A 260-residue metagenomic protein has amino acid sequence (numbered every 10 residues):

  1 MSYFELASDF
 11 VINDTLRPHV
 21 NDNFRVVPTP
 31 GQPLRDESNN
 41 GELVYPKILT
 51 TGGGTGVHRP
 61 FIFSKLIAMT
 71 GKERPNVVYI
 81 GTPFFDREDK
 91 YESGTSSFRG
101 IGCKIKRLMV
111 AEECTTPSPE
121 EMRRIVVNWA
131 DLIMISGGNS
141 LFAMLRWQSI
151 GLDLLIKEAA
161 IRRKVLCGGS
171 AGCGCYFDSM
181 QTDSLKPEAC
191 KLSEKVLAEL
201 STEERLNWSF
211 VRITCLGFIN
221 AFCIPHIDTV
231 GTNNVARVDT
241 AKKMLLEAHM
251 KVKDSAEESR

Functional and structural regions predicted by a protein language model:
S2, I12, S193-V196, A241: Terminal low-complexity, poorly structured segments
Y3-F142, V252-S259: Extended, subdomain-level signal for the structured scaffold at the beginning of enzyme domains
R59-I62, S118-P119, L152, S209 (+1 more regions): Amphipathic coiled-coil/heptad-repeat helices and related helical stalk/stem segments that mediate oligomerization
I67, T95, R123-R124, D153-K157 (+1 more regions): Short amphipathic alpha-helical segments and helix-helix/interface helices
T70-E73, R99-G102, L155-E158, E188-K191 (+2 more regions): Short, surface-exposed linear patches
R107-E113, N139-R146, C173-S179, T240-V252: Short flexible/disordered coil segments
M144-N233: Class I SAM-dependent methyltransferase SAM-binding "motif I" and its flanking Rossmann-like core
R212-R260: Conserved anion/nucleotide-ligand pocket segment
